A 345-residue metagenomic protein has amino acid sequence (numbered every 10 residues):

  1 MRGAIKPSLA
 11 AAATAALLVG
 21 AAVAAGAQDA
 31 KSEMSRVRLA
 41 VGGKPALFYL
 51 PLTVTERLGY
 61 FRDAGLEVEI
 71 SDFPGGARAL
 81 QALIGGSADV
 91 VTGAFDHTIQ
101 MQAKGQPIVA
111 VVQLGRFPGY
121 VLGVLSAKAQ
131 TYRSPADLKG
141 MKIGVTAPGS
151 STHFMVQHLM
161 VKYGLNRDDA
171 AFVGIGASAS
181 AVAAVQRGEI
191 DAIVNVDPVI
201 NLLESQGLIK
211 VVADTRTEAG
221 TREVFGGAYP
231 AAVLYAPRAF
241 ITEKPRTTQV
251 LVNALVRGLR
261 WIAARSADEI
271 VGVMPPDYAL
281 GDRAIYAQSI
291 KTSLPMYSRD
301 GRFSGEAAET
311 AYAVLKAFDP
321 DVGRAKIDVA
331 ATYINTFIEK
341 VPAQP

Functional and structural regions predicted by a protein language model:
M1-R36, A343-P345: Short, low-complexity disordered leader/linker segments with a strong preference for bacterial N-terminal type II
Q28-D168, F172-G176, R187, D191-D197 (+2 more regions): Short, glycine-/small- and polar/acidic-enriched structural segments that line small-molecule recognition paths
Y49, L80, F95-T98, P135 (+11 more regions): Extracytoplasmic/secreted envelope proteins and their assembly/folding machinery, especially bacterial periplasmic
D63, Q130, R216-G227, L294-F303: Short, solvent-exposed loop/beta-turn-alpha elements that line the ligand-binding surface or hinge of extracytoplasmic
S87-A88, Q186-D191, L294-E306, E339-Q344: Short amphipathic alpha-helical segments at helix boundaries and their inter-helical linkers
S180-P276: Pocket-lining segment of extracytoplasmic ligand-binding domains
I241-V322: Secondary-structure end/capping motifs
Y312-P345: Conserved C-terminal helix/tail region of periplasmic/extracytoplasmic solute-binding proteins
